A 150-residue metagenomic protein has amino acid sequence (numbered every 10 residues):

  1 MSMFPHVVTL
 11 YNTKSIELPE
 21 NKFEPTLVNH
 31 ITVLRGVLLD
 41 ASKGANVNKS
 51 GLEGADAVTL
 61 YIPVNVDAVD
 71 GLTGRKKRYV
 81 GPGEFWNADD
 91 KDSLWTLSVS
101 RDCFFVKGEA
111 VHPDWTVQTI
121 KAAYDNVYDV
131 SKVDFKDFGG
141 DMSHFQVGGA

Functional and structural regions predicted by a protein language model:
M1-P25: Polar/acidic, low-complexity leader/linker segments enriched in S/T/G and N/D
P25-A150: Short, conserved turn/kink motifs that form compact alpha/beta structural patches or helix kinks used as
